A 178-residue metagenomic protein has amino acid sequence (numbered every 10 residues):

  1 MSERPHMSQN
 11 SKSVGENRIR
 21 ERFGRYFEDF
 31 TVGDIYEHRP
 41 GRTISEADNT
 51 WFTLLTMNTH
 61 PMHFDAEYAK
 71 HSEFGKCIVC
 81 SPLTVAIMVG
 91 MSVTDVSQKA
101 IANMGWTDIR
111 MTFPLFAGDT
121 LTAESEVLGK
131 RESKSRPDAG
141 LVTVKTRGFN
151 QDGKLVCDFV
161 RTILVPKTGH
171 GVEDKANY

Functional and structural regions predicted by a protein language model:
E3-G105, R110, C157, T168-Y178: Hot-dog-fold acyl-thioester-processing enzymes
T43, K134, I163: Residue-level detector of flexible, active-site-proximal loop/helix-junction positions within diverse enzyme catalytic
I44, L115, R131, D152 (+1 more regions): Residues that cap or initiate secondary-structure elements
L54-M57, L83, L115, L121 (+4 more regions): Generic detector of leucine side chains in alpha-helical contexts
G105-N150: Hydrophobic beta-sheet segments that form the core/acyl-binding groove of ACP/CoA-dependent acyl-chain-processing
P137-G171: Flexible glycine-rich active-site/ligand-binding loops centered on an Asp-His dyad
